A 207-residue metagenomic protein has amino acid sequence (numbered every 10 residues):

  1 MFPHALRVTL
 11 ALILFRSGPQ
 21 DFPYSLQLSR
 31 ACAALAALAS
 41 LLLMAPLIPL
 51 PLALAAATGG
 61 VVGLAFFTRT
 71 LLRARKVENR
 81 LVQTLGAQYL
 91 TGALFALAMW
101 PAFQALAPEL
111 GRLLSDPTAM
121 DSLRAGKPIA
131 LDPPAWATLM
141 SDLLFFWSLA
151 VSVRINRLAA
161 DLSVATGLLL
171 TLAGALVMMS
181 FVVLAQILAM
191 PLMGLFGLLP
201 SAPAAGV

Functional and structural regions predicted by a protein language model:
M1-G92: Selected alpha-helical membrane-embedding segments in polytopic membrane proteins
P3, P19, P23, P46-P51 (+6 more regions): Proline-rich intrinsically disordered, low-complexity coils
P23-Y24, R30, Y89, A102-F103 (+4 more regions): Residue-level signal for alpha-helical context at structural boundaries
L38-L41, L176-Q186: Selective recognition of specific alpha-helical transmembrane segments in multi-pass small-molecule
P49-T70, F95-L176, S180: Selective recognition of hydrophobic, aromatic-rich stretches within alpha-helical transmembrane segments of polytopic
L71-V82, F103-P108, I187-M193: A cytosolic-side transmembrane-helix exit/cap motif
F181-V207: Juxtamembrane boundary at the C-terminal end of a transmembrane helix
